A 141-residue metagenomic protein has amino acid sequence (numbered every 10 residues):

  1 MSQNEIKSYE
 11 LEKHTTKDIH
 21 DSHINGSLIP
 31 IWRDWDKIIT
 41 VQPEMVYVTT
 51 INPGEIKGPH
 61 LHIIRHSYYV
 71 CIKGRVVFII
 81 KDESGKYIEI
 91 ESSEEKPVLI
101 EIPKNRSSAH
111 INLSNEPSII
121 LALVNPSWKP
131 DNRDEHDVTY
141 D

Functional and structural regions predicted by a protein language model:
M1-L99, N115-D141: Non-catalytic, conserved peripheral segments adjacent to functional cores
H110-L113: Asparagine-centered strand-capping/turn motif at beta-strand->loop junctions
